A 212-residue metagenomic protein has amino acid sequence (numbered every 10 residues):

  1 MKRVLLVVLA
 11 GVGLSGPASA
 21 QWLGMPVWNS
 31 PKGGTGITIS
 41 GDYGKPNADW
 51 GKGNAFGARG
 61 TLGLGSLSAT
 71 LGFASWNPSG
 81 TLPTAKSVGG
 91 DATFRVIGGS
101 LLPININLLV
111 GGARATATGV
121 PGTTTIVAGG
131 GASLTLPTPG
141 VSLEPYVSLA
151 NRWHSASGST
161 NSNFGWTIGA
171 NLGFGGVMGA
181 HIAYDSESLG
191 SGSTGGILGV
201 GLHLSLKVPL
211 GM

Functional and structural regions predicted by a protein language model:
V4-L14: Sec-dependent N-terminal signal peptides
S19-N77: Short glycine/proline- and aromatic-enriched beta-strand/turn motifs that initiate or cap beta-hairpins
W22-G34, S66, G80-L82, I97-I106 (+3 more regions): Short loop/turn motifs that connect adjacent beta-strands in outer-membrane beta-barrel proteins
D49-W50, G111-M212: Outer-membrane beta-barrel transmembrane domain signature
G53-A55, S66, A85-G89, P103-N105 (+1 more regions): Short connector loops at helix/strand junctions that flank enzyme active sites, especially segments positioning acidic
G63-L67, V88, F174-G176, L204: Short glycine/proline-enriched coil/turn segments at helix->beta-strand junctions
A69-L101: Surface-exposed loop and membrane-interface regions of Gram-negative outer-membrane beta-barrel proteins
